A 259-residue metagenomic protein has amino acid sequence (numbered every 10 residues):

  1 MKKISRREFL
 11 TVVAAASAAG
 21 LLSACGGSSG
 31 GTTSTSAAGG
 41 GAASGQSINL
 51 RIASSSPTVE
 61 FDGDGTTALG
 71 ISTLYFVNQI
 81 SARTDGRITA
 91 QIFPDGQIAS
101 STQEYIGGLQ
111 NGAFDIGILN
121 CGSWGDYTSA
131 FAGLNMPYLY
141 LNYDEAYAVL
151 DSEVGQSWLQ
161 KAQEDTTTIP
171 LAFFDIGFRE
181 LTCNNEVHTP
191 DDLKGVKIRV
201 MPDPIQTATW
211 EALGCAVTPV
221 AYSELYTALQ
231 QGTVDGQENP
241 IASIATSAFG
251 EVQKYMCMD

Functional and structural regions predicted by a protein language model:
K2-A14, G20, G26-G31, A38-Y143 (+2 more regions): N-terminal secretory/targeting leader peptides
G20-L21, S157: A short hydrophobic/aromatic micro-motif that marks alpha-helical segments and, especially, helix-coil
L141-D165: Short, solvent-exposed loop/beta-turn-alpha elements that line the ligand-binding surface or hinge of extracytoplasmic
